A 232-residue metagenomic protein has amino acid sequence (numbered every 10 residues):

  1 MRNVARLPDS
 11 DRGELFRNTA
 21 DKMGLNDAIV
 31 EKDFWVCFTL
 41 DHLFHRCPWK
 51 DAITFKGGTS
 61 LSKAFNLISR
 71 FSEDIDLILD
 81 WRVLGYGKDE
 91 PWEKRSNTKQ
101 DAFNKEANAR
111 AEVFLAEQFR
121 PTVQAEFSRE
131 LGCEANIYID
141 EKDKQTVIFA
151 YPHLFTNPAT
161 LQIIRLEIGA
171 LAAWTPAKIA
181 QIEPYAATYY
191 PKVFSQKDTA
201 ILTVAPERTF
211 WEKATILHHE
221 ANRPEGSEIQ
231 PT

Functional and structural regions predicted by a protein language model:
M1-F38, N66, G85-R95: N-terminal regions immediately upstream of nucleotidyltransferase
L7-D9, F55-G57, N66-E73, Y185-V193: Short charge-dense sequence patches
D11, N18, C37-D41, P48 (+3 more regions): Catalytic cores of NTP-dependent nucleotidyl/adenyl transfer enzymes across multiple folds
F44-I75, L79-K88: Active-site nucleotide-donor binding segment shared across nucleotidyl transfer reactions
L79-R110: Catalytic palm subdomain of template-directed nucleic-acid polymerases, centered on the conserved carboxylate motif
